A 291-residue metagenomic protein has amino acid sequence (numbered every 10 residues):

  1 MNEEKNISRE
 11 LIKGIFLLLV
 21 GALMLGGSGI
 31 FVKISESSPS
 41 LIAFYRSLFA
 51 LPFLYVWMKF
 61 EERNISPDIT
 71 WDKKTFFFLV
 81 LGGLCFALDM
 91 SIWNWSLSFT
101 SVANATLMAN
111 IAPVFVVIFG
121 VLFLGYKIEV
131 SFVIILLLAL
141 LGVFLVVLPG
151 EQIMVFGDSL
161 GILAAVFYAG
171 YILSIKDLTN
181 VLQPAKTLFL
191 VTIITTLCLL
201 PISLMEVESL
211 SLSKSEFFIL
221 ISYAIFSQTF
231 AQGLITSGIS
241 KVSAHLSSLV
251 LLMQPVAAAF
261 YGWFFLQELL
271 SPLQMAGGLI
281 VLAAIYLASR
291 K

Functional and structural regions predicted by a protein language model:
M1-V20, A50-L81, L122-V133, G150-F156 (+4 more regions): Membrane-interface interhelical linkers
M1-Y45, L84, Q152-D177, I219: Glycine-/small-residue-enriched transmembrane alpha-helix faces in small-molecule transporters and effluxers
N2-E3, I7, S47, L148 (+2 more regions): C-terminal-most transmembrane helix of multi-pass membrane proteins
L23-G27, F31, W57, F77-W95 (+8 more regions): Hydrophobic alpha-helical transmembrane segments of multi-pass membrane transport proteins, especially secondary
G26-G27, L51-P52, L140, A169 (+3 more regions): Small-residue-rich packing faces within the transmembrane alpha-helices of Major Facilitator Superfamily
I42, P184-L188, S247: Juxtamembrane helix-start motifs in multi-pass secondary transporters
V56-M58, A112-I134, V256-A276: C-terminal transmembrane-helix exit sites in multi-pass transporters
F119, I128-L148, Y168, L199 (+2 more regions): Hydrophobic transmembrane alpha-helices of multi-pass small-molecule transport proteins
